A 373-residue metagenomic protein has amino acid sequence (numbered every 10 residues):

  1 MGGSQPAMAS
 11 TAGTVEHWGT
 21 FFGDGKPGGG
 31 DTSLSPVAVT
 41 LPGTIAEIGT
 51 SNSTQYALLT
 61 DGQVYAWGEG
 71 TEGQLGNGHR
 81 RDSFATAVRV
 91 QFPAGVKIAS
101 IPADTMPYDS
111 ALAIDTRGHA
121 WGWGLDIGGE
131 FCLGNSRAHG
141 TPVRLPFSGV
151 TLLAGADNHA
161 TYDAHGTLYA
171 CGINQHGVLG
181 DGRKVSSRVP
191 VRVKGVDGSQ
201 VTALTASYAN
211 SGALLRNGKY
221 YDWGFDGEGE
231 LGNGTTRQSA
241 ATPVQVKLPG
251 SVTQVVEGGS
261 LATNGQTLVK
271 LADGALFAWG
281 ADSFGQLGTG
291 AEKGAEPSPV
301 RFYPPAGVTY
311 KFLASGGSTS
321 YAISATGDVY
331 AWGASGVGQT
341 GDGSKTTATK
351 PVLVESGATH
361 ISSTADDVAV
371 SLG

Functional and structural regions predicted by a protein language model:
M1-G373: Eukaryote-biased RCC1-like beta-propeller repeat architecture
